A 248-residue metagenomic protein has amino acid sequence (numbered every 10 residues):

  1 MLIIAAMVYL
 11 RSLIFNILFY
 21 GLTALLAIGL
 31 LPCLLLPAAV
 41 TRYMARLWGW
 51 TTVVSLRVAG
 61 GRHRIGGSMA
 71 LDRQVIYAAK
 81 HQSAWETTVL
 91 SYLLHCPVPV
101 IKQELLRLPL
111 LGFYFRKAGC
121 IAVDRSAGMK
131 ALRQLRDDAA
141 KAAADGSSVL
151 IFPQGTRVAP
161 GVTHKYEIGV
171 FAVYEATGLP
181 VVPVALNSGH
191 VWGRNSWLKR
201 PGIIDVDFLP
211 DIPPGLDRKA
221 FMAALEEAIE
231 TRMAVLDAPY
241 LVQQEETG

Functional and structural regions predicted by a protein language model:
M1-L34, R46, G67, A220-G248: Membrane-interfacial terminal anchoring regions of lipid-handling membrane enzymes
T23-A45, V58-A59, R73-G128: Catalytic core of membrane glycerolipid acyltransferases/transacylases, capturing the structured, soluble-facing
W50-V75, V242: A short, well-structured juxtamembrane/interface segment
T51, E86-V89, I101, L110 (+3 more regions): Hydrophobic alpha-helical segments typical of transmembrane helices and their membrane-interface/capping positions
I65, Y77, P99-V100, V206-F208: Generic preference for hydrophobic
M69-A70, L106, A127-M129, S188-H190 (+1 more regions): Residue-level detector of flexible, active-site-proximal loop/helix-junction positions within diverse enzyme catalytic
L132-G248: Non-catalytic C-terminal accessory region of glycerolipid acyltransferases and related lyso-lipid remodeling enzymes
